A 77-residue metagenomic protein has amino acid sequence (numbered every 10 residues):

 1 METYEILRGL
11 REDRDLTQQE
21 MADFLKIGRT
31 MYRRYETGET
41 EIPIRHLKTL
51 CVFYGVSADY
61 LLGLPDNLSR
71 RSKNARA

Functional and structural regions predicted by a protein language model:
M1-E5, S69-R71: A detector for short, charged/polar N-terminal pre-domain segments
E5-F24, T49, A75-R76: Short basic helix-loop element that most often maps to the first helix and adjoining turn of HTH DNA-binding modules
L7, M21-A22, Y32-Y35, L61: Conserved hydrophobic/aromatic packing and binding residues within compact polymer-binding modules
K26-E41: Recognition helix of helix-turn-helix/homeodomain-like DNA-binding domains that insert into the DNA major groove
E36, Y54, P65: DNA major-groove recognition helix of helix-turn-helix
R45-Y60: DNA major-groove recognition helix of helix-turn-helix/homeodomain DNA-binding modules
L62-A77: Short, charged recognition helix plus adjacent turn of helix-turn-helix-like nucleic-acid-binding domains
